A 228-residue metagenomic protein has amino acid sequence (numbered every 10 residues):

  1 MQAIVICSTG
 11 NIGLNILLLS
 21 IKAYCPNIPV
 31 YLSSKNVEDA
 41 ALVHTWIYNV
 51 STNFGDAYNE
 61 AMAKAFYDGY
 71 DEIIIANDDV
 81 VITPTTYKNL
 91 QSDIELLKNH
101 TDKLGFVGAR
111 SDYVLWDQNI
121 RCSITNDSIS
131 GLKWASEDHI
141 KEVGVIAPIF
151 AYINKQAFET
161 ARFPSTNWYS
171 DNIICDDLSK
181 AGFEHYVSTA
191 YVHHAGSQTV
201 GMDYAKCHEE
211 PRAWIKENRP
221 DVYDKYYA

Functional and structural regions predicted by a protein language model:
I16-I28: Short, acidic, metal-binding catalytic loop of nucleotide-sugar glycosyltransferases
N49-Y58, M62, N167-W168: A short, glycine-/small-residue-rich helix N-cap motif at loop->alpha-helix starts within glycosyltransferase
N59-E72: Active-site nucleotide-sugar/metal-binding loop of Leloir-type enzymes
Y70-V81: Short beta-strand-to-loop acidic/aromatic patch adjacent to the donor-nucleotide binding site
Y87-G105: Conserved donor-nucleotide/metal-binding helix-loop-beta segment in metal-dependent transferases, i.e., the alpha-helix
G105-C122: Short beta-strand-to-loop element that shapes/binds the nucleotide-sugar donor at the catalytic cleft/hinge
L132-I153: A recurrent flexible, glycine/aromatic-enriched loop bordering the glycosyltransferase active site that acts as
P164-A228: C-terminal catalytic/acceptor-binding lobe
